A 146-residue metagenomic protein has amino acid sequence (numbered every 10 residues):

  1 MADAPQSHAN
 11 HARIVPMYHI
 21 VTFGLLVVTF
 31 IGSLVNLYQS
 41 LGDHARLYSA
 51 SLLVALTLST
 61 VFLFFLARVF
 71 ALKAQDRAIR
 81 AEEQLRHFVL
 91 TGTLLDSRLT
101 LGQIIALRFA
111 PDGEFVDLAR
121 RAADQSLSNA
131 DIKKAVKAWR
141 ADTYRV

Functional and structural regions predicted by a protein language model:
M1-A2: Peri-membrane helix termini and adjoining interfacial loops of integral membrane proteins
P5-L72: Membrane-targeting alpha-helical segments
T22-L25, Q75, E82, R108: Generic structural concept
T60, G102-I105, D117: Positions in alpha-helical segments
R77-A106: Membrane-cytosol interface motif
L85, E114, T143-V146: Short, structured loop/turn "capping" segments at alpha-beta junctions
F109-A110, E114-L118, A122, S126: Juxtamembrane regulatory segments of integral membrane proteins
N129-V146: A membrane-cytosol interface segment of integral membrane proteins
